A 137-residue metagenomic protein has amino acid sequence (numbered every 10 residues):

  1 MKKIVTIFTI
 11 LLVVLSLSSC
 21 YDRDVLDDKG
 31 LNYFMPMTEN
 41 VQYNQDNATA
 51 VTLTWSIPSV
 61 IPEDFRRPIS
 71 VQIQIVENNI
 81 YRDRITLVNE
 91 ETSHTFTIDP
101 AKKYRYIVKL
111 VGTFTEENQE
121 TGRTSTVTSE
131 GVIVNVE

Functional and structural regions predicted by a protein language model:
M1-F8: Bacterial N-terminal signal peptides that target proteins for export
I10-L11, T86: Short, linear, compositionally biased motifs with a strong N-terminal bias
L15-S19: C-terminal motif of bacterial Sec signal peptides marking the signal peptidase cleavage site
Y21-F65, E116-E137: Pro/Thr/Ser/Gly-rich low-complexity, intrinsically disordered linker/stalk tracts
I57, I73-E77, L110-F114: Residue-level signal for short segments within beta-strands and strand-turn junctions of well-structured beta-sheet
I61-D83: Extracellular low-complexity, O-glycosylation-prone stalks/linkers
R84-E90: Short beta-strand segments within Ig-like beta-sandwich modules, predominantly Fibronectin type-III
F96-S125: Beta-strand-rich modules
